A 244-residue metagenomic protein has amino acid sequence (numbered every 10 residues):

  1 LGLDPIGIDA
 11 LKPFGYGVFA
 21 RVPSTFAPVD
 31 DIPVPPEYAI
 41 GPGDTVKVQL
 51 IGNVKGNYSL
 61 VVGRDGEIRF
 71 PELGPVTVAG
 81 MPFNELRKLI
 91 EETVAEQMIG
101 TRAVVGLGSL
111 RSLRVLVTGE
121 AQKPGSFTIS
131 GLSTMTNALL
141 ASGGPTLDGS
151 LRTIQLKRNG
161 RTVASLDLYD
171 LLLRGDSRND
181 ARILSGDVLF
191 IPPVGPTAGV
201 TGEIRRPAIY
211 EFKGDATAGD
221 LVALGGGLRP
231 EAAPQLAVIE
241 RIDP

Functional and structural regions predicted by a protein language model:
L1-P244: Ser/Thr/Pro/Gly-biased, low-complexity, turn-/loop-rich segments that often occur immediately after N-terminal
